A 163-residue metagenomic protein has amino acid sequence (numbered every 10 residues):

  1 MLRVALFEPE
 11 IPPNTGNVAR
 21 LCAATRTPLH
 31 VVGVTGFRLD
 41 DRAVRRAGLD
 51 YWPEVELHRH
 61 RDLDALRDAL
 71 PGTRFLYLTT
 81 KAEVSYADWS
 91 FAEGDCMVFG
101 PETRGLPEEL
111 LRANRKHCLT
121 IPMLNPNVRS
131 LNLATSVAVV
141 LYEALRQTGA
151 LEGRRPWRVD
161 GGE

Functional and structural regions predicted by a protein language model:
M1-E163: Post-transcriptional modification and biogenesis factors for structured RNAs of the translation apparatus
